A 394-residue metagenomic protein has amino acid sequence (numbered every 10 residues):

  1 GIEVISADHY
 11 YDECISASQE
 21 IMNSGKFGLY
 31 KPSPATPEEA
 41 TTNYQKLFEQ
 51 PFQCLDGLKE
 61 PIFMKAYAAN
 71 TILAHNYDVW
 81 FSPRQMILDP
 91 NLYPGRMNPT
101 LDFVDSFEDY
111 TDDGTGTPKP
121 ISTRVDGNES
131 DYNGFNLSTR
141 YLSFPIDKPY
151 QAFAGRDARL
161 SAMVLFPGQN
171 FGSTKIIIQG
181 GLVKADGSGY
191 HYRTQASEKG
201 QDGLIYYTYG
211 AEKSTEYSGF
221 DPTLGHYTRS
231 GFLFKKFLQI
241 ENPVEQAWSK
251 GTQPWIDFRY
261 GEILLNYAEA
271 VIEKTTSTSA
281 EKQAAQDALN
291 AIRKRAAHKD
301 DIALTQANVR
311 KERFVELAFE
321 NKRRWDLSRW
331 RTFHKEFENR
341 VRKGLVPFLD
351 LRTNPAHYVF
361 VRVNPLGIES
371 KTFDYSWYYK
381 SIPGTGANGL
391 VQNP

Functional and structural regions predicted by a protein language model:
G1-Y207, F337: An aromatic- and glycine-enriched ligand-binding surface/loop that stacks and positions planar moieties
I2, H9, A280, A284-D287 (+1 more regions): A structural signal for alpha-helical segments
D12, S16-Q19, A158, Q283-N290 (+2 more regions): Solvent-exposed, polar/charged alpha-helical surfaces in well-ordered, non-transmembrane soluble domains, broadly
A17-G28, M163-P167, Y267, V271-K274 (+2 more regions): Structured segments of extracytoplasmic/periplasmic soluble domains in secreted or envelope-associated proteins
T36-E108, D113, T117, D202-F234 (+2 more regions): Long, intrinsically disordered, low-complexity segments
T139-I292: C-terminal substrate/ligand-recognition segments
